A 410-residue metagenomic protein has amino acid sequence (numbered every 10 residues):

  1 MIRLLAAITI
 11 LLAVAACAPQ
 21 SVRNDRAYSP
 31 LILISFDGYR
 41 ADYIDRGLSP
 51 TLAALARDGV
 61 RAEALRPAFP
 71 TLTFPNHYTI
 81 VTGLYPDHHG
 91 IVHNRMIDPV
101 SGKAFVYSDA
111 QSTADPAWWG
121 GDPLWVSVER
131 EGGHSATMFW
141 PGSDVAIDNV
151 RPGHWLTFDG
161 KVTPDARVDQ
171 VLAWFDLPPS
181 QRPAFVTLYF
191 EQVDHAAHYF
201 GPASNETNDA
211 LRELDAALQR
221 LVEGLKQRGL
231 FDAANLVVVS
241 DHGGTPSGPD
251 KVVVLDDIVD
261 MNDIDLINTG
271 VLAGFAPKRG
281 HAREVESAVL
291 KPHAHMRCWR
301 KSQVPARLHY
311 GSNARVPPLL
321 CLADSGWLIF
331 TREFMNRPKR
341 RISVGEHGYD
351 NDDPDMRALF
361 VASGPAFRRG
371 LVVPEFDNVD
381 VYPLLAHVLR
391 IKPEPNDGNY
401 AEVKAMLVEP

Functional and structural regions predicted by a protein language model:
M1-A6: Bacterial N-terminal signal peptides that target proteins for export
A15-A16: C-terminal motif of bacterial Sec signal peptides marking the signal peptidase cleavage site
D25, P164-D176, V193-A234, E284 (+1 more regions): A long, amphipathic alpha-helix that forms part of the scaffold/cap immediately adjacent to metal-dependent active
D25-I44, D58-R61: Mature N-terminal segment immediately following signal peptide/propeptide cleavage in secreted/periplasmic
L33, T51, E213-L255: Metal-dependent active-site segment of extracytoplasmic phospho-/sulfohydrolases and closely related
D42-H89: Short, structured active-site-proximal loop/turn typified by the sulfatase FGly-forming signature C/S-X-P-X-R
L84-P202: His/Asp/Glu-rich, glycine-adjacent segments that coordinate divalent cations and/or stabilize oxyanion chemistry on
I267-H387: Active-site neighborhoods of enzymes that stabilize oxyanions during catalysis
